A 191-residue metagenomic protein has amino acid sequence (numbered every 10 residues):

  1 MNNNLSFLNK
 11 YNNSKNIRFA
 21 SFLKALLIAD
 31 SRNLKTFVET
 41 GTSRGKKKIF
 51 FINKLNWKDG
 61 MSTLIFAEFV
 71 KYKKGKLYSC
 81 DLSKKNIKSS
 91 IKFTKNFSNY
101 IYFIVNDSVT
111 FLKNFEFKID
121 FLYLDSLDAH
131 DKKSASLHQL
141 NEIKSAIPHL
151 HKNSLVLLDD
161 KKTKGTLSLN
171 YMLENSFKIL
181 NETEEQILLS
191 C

Functional and structural regions predicted by a protein language model:
M1-C191: A short alpha-helical cap/connector motif
